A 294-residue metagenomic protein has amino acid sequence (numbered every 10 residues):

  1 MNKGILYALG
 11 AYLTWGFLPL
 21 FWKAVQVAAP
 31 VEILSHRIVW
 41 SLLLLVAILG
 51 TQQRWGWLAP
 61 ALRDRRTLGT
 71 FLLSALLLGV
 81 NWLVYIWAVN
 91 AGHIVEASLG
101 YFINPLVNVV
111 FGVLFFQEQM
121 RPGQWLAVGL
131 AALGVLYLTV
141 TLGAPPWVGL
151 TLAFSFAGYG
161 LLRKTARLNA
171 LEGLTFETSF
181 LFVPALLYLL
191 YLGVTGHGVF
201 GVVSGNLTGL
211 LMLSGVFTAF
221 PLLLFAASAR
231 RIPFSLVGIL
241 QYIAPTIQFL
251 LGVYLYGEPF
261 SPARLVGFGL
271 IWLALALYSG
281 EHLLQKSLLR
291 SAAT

Functional and structural regions predicted by a protein language model:
M1-E32, L136-T165, L187, L251 (+1 more regions): Glycine-/small-residue-enriched transmembrane alpha-helix faces in small-molecule transporters and effluxers
M1-G10, L43-F71, P122, L174 (+3 more regions): Membrane-interface interhelical linkers
L9, L13-F17, F21, L72-V89 (+4 more regions): Hydrophobic alpha-helical transmembrane segments of multi-pass membrane transport proteins, especially secondary
V27-E32, L83-G100, L223-L240, P259: Structural motif at transmembrane-helix junctions in multi-pass transporters
W87, N104-Q124, T246-L265: C-terminal transmembrane-helix exit sites in multi-pass transporters
L99-I103, L168-F180, A219-Y254: Helix-helix packing/entry segments at the starts of transmembrane helices
G123-T139, L152, A263-H282: Hydrophobic transmembrane alpha-helices of multi-pass small-molecule transport proteins
P145, Y242-T294: C-terminal-most transmembrane helix of multi-pass membrane proteins
